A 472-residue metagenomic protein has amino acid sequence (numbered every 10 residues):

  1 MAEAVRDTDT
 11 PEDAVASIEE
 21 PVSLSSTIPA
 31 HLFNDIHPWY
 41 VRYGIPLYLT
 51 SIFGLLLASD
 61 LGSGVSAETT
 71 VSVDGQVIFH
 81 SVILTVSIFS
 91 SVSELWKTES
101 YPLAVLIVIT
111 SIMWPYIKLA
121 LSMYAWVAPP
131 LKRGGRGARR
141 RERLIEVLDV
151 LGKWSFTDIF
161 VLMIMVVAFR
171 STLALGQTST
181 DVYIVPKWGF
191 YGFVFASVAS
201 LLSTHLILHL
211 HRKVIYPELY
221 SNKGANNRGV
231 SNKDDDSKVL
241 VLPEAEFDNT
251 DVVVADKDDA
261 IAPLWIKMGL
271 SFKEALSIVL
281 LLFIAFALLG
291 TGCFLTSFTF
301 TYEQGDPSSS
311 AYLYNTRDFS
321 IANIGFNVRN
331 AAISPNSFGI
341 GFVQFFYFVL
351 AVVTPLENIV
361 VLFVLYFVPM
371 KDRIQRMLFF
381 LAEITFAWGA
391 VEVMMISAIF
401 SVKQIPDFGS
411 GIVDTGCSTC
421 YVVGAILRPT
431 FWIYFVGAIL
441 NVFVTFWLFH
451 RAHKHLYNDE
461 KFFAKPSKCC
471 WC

Functional and structural regions predicted by a protein language model:
M1-D13: PEST-like, low-complexity acidic/proline-rich intrinsically disordered segments, predominantly at protein N-termini
V15-G224, G229, D234-C472: Long C-terminal interaction/binding lobes of large macromolecular proteins
